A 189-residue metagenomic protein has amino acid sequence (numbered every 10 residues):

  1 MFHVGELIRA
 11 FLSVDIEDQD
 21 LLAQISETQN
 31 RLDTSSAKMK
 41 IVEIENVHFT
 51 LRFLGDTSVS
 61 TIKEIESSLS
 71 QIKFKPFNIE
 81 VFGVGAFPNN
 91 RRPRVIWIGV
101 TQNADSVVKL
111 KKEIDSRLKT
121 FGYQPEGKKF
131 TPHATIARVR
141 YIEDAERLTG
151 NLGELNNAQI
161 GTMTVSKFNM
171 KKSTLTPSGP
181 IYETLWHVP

Functional and structural regions predicted by a protein language model:
F2-P189: Histidine-dependent nucleotide/RNA phosphoesterase domain, centered on the 2H-phosphoesterase fold with its duplicated
